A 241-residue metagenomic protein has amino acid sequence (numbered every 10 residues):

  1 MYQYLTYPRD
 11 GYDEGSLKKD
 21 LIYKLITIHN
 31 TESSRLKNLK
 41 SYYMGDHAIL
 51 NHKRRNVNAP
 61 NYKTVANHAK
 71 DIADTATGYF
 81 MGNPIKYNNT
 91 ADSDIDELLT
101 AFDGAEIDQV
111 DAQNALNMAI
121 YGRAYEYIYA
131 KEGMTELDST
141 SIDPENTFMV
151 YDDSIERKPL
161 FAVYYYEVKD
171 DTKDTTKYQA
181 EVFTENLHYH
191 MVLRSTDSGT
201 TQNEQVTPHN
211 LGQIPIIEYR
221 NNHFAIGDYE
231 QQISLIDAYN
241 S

Functional and structural regions predicted by a protein language model:
M1-S139: Extended, helix-rich architectural segments
Q3-Y12, S16-L17, Q113-S241: Structured, contiguous alpha/beta core segments that scaffold functional sites
